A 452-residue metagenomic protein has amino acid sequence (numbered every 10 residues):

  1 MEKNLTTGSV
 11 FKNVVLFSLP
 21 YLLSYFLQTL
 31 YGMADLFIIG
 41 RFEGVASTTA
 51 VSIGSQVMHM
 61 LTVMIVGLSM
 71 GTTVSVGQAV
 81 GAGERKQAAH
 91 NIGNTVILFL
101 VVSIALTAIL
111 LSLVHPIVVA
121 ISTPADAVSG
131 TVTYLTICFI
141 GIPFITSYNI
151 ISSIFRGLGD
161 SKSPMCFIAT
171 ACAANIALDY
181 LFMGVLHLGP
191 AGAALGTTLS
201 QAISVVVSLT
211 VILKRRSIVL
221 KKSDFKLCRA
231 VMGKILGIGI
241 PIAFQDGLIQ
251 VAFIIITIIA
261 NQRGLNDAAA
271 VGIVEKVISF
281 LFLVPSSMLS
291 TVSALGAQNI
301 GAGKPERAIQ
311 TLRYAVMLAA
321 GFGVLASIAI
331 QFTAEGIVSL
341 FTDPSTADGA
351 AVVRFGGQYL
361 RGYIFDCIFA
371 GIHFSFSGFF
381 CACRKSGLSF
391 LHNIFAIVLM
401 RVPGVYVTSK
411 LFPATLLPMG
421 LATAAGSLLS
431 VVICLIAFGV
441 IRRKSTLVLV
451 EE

Functional and structural regions predicted by a protein language model:
M1-S18, V76-G141, V185-I240, G296-F365 (+1 more regions): Short alpha-helical transmembrane segments in multi-pass integral membrane proteins
K12-T73, G77, I240-A260: Signature of the first transmembrane helix
L16-G32, I137, A171, S200-S204 (+3 more regions): Transmembrane helical elements of multi-pass membrane transporters/channels
L22, F26, L30, A34 (+17 more regions): Generic alpha-helical transmembrane segments of integral inner-membrane proteins, especially permease/transport modules
L30-T49, V118-A125, L181-L188, G247-F280 (+3 more regions): Helix-terminus/linker motif at the lipid-water interface of multi-pass membrane proteins
E43-Q56, T131, L135, A194 (+3 more regions): Small-residue hotspots at the loop-to-helix junctions and early N-terminal turns of transmembrane alpha-helices
T48-A108, I145-P164, V271-A334, A370-S389: Small-residue-rich hydrophobic transmembrane alpha-helices
S69, I137-R156, P164-C172, A193-V206 (+5 more regions): Short runs within selected transmembrane alpha-helices of multi-pass transporters and secretion channels
